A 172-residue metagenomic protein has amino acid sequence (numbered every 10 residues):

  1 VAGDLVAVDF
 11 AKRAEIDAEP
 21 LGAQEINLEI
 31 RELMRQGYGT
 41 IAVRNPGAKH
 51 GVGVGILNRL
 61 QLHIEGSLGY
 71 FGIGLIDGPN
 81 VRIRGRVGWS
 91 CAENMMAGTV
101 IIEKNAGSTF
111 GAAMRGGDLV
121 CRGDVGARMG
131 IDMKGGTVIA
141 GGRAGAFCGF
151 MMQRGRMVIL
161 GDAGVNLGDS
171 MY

Functional and structural regions predicted by a protein language model:
V1-Y172: Long, distal/terminal scaffolding or interaction modules with repetitive or compositionally biased sequence
